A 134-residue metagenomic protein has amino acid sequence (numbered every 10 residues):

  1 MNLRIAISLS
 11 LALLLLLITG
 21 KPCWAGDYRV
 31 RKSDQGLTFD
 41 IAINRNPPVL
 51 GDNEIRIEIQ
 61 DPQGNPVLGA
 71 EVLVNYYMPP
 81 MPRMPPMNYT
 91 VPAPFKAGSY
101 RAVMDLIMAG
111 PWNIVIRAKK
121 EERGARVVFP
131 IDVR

Functional and structural regions predicted by a protein language model:
M1-L3: N-terminal secretory signal peptides that target proteins for export/translocation
I5-L9, K32: Short helix-onset patch at the extreme N-terminus, typifying the N->h transition of secretory signal peptides
S8-I18: Bacterial N-terminal signal peptides
C23-R134: Contiguous segments within soluble domain cores/interaction surfaces
